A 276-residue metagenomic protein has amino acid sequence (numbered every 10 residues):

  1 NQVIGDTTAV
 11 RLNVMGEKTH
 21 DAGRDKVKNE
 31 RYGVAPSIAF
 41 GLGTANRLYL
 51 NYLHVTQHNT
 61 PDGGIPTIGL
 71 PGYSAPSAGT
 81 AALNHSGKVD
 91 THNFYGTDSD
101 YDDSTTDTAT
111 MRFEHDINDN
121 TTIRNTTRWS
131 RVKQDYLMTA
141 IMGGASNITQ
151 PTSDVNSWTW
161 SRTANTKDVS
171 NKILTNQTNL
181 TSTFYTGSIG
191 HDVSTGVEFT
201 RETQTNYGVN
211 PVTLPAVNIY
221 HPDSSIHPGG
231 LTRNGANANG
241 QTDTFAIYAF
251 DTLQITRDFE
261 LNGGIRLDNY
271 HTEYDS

Functional and structural regions predicted by a protein language model:
N1-Q2: N-terminal periplasmic accessory domains that precede and gate Gram-negative outer-membrane beta-barrel machines
T8, N46-L48, H191: Short, well-structured beta-strand segments within conserved domains
V10-T19, D268: Transmembrane beta-strand segments that form the barrel wall of outer-membrane beta-barrel proteins
E17-A22, N29, V34-G41, A45-D116 (+4 more regions): Acidic/polar loop-and-plug regions of large Gram-negative outer-membrane beta-barrel proteins
A22-D25, E273-S276: Short acidic, glycine/proline-rich loop/turn micro-motifs
K26-N29, V209: "Short basic amphipathic alpha-helical interaction patches in structured regions
A109-R131, W160-D275: Face-selective signature of the C-terminal outer-membrane beta-barrel domain
